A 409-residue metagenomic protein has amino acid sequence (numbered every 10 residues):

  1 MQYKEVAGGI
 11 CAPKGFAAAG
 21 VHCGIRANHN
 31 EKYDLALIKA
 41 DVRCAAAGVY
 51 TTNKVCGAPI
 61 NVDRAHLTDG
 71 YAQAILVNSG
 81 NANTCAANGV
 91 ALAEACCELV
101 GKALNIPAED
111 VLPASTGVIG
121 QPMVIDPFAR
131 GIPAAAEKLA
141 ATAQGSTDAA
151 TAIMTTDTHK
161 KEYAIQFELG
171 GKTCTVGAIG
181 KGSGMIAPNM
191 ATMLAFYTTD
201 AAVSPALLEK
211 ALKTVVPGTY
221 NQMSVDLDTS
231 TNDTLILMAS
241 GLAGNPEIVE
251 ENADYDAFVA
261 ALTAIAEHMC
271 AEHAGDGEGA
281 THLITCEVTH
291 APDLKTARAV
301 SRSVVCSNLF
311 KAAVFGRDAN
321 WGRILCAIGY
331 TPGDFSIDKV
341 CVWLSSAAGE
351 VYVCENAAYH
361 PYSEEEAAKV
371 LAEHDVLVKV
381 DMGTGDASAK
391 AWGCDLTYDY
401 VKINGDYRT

Functional and structural regions predicted by a protein language model:
M1-A91, A95, G101-T409: A structural signal for small-residue-enriched, beta-sheet-centric alpha/beta enzyme cores and oligomeric scaffold folds
